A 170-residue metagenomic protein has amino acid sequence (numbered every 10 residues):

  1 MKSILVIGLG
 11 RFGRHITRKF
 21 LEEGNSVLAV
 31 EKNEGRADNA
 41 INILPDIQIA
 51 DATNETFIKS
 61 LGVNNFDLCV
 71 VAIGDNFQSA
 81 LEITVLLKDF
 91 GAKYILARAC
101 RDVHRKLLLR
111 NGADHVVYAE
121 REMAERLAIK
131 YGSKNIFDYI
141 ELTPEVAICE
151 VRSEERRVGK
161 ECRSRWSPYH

Functional and structural regions predicted by a protein language model:
M1-R157: Cytosolic regulatory regions of ion transport systems
E155, G159-H170: Positively charged, low-complexity/disordered segments
